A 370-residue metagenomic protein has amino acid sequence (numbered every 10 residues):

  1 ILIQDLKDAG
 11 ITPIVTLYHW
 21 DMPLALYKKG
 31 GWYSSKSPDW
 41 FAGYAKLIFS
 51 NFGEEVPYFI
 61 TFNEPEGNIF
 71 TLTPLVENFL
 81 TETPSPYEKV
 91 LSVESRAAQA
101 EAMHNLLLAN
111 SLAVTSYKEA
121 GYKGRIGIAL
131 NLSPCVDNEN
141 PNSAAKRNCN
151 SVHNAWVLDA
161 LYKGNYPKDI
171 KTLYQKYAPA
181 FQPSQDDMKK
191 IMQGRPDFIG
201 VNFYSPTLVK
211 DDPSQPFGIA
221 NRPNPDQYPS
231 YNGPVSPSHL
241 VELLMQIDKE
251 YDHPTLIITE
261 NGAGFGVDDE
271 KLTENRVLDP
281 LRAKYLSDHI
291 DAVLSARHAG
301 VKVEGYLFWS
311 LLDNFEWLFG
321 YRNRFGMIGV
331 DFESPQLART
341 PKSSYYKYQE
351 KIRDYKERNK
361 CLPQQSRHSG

Functional and structural regions predicted by a protein language model:
L2-H368: Active-site region of glycoside hydrolase catalytic domains
